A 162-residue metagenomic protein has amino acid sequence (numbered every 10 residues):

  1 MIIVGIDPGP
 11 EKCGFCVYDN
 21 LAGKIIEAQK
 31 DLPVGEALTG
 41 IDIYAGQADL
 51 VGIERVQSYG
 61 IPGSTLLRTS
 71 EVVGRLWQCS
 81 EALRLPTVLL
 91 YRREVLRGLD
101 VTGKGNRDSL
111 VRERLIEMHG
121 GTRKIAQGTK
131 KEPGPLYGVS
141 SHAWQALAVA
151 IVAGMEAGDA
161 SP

Functional and structural regions predicted by a protein language model:
M1-P162: Phosphate- and other anionic-substrate recognition elements at nucleic-acid/protein interfaces
